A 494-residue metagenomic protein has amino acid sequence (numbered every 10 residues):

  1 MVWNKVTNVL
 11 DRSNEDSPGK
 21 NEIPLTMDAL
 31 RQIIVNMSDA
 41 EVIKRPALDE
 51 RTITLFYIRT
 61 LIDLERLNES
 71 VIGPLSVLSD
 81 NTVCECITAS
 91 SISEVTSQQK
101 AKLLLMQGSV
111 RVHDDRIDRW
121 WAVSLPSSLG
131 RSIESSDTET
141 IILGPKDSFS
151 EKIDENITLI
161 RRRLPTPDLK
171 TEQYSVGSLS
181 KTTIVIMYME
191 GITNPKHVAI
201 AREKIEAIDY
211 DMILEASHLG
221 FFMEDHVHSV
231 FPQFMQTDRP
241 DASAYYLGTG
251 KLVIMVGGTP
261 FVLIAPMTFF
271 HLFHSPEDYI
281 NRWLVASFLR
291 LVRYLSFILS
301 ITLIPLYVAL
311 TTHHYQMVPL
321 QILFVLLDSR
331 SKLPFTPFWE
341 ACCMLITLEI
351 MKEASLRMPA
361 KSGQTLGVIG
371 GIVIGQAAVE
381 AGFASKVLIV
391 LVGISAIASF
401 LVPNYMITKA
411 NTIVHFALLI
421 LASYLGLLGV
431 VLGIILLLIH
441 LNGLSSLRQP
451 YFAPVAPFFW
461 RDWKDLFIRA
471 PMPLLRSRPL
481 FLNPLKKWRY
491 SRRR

Functional and structural regions predicted by a protein language model:
M1-T302, L306, Q316, L320 (+1 more regions): Membrane-embedded alpha-helical signal segments
L306-A309, P319-R494: Generic detector of multi-pass transmembrane helix bundles and their immediately adjacent loops in polytopic membrane
L310-H314: Membrane-interface helix-loop junctions at the exits of transmembrane helices
